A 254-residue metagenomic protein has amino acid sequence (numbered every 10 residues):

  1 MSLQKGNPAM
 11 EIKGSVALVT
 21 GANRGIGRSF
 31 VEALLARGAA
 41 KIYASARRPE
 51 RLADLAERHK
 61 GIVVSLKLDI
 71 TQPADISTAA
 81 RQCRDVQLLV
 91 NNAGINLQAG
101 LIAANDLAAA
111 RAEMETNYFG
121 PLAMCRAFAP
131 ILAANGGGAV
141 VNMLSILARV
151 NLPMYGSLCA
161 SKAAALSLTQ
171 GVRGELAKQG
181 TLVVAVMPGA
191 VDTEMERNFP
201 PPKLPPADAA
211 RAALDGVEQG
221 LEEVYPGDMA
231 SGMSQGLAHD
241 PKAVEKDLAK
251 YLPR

Functional and structural regions predicted by a protein language model:
N23-R24: Conserved glycine-rich cofactor-binding loop
L35-D54: Conserved glycine-rich Rossmann-like NAD(P)H-binding loop of the short-chain dehydrogenase/reductase
R58-A74: Rossmann-fold cofactor-recognition segment
N96-R111, M154-S157: Conserved mid-core segment of classical short-chain dehydrogenase/reductases
C125, S161: Active-site helix of classical SDR
S145: Residue(s) in the substrate-gating loop at a strand-loop-helix junction that position the organic substrate next
A185, T193, R197-Q235: C-terminal helical subdomain
